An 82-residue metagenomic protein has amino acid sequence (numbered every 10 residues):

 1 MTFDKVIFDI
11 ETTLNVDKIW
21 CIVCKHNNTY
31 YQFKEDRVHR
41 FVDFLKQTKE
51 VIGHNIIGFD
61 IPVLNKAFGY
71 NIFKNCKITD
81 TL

Functional and structural regions predicted by a protein language model:
M1-T13: Long, highly charged low-complexity segments
F3-K5, D17-I19, V23-L82: Conserved DEDDh/DEDDy metal-dependent 3′-5′ exonuclease domain
